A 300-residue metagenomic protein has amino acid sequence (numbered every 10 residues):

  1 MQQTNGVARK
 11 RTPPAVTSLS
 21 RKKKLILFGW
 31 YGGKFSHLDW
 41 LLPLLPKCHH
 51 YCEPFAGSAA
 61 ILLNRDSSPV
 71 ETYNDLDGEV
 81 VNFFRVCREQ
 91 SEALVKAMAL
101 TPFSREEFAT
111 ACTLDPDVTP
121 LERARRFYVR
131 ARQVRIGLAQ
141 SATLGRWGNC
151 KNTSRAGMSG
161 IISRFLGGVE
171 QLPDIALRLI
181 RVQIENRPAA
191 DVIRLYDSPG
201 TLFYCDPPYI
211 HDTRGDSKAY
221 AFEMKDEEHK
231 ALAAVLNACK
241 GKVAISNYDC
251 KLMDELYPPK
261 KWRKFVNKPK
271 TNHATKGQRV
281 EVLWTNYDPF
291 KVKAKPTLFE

Functional and structural regions predicted by a protein language model:
Q2-H37, L44-L45, A59, R88-Y204 (+4 more regions): SAM-dependent nucleic-acid methyltransferase catalytic core
T4, F222-E300: Long, positively charged, glycine-interspersed low-complexity recognition regions
C48-F55: Conserved class I S-adenosyl-L-methionine
C52, N74, R187, C205-P207 (+1 more regions): Active-site flanking residues adjacent to catalytic metal/cofactor-binding acidic residues
S58-S68: Conserved SAM-binding loop of SAM-dependent methyltransferases across substrates and taxa, primarily the Class I
V70-T72: Short beta-strand element of Class I
D77: Conserved SAM/SAH-binding beta-strand->alpha-helix loop
V81: Short alpha-helix immediately C-terminal to the canonical SAM-binding loop
